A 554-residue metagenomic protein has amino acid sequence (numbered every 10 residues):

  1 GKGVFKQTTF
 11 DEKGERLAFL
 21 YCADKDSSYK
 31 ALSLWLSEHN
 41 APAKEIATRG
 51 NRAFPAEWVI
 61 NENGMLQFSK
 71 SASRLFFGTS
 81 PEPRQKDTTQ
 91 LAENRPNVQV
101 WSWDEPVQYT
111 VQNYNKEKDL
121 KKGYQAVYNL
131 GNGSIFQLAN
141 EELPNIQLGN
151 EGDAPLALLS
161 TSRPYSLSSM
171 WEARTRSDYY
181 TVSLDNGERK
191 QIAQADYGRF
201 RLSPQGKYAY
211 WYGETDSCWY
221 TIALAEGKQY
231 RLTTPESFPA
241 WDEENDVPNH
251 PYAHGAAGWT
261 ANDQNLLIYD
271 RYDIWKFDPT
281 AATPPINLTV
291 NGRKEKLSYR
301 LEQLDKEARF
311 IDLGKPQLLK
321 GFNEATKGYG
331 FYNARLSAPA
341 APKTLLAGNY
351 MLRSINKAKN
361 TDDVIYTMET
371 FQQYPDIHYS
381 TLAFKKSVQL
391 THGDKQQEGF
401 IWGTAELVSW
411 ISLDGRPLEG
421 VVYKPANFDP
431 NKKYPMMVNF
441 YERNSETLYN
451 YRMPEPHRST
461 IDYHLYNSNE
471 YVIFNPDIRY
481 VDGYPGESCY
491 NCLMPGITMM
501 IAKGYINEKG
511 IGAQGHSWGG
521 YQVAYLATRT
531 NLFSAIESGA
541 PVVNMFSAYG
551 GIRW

Functional and structural regions predicted by a protein language model:
G1-V364, E369-P375, Y379-S380: Beta-propeller folds
T8-D11, A173, Q194-S203, G213 (+10 more regions): Conserved structured core elements
Q125, I377, W410, G420 (+4 more regions): Conserved hydrophobic/aromatic pocket- or pore-lining residues that grip, position, or stack substrates in active sites
L130, Q389-K432: N-terminal cap/lid segment of alpha/beta-hydrolase-fold proteins
S162, F322, E369, N439-R443 (+1 more regions): Glycine-rich His-Gly loop
K424, K432-R443: Short beta-strand element of the alpha/beta-hydrolase
N444-E446, I473: Serine-hydrolase catalytic-loop signature spanning alpha/beta hydrolases and amidase-signature enzymes
R452-W554: Active-site-proximal cap/loop segments of hydrolase catalytic domains
